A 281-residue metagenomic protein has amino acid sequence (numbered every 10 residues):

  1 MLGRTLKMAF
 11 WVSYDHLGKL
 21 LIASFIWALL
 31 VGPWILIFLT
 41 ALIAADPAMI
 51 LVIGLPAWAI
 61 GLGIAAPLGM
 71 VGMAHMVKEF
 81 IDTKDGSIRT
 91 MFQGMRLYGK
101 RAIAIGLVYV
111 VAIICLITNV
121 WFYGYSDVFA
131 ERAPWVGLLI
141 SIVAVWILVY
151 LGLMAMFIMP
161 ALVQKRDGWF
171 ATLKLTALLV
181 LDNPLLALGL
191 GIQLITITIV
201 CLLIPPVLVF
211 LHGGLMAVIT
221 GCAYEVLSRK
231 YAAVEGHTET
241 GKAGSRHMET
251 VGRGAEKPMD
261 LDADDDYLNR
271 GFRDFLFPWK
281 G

Functional and structural regions predicted by a protein language model:
M1-V128, G137, M154-M156, A161-G281: Helix-coil boundary and N-terminal low-complexity module in membrane systems
E131-R132: Short, charge-rich, low-complexity alpha-helical interaction segments
W135-V145: Alpha-helical transmembrane segments of integral membrane proteins
V143-I147, P206-V207: Short, contiguous hydrophobic alpha-helices characteristic of membrane insertion segments
W146-M156: Hydrophobic alpha-helical transmembrane segments of polytopic membrane proteins
